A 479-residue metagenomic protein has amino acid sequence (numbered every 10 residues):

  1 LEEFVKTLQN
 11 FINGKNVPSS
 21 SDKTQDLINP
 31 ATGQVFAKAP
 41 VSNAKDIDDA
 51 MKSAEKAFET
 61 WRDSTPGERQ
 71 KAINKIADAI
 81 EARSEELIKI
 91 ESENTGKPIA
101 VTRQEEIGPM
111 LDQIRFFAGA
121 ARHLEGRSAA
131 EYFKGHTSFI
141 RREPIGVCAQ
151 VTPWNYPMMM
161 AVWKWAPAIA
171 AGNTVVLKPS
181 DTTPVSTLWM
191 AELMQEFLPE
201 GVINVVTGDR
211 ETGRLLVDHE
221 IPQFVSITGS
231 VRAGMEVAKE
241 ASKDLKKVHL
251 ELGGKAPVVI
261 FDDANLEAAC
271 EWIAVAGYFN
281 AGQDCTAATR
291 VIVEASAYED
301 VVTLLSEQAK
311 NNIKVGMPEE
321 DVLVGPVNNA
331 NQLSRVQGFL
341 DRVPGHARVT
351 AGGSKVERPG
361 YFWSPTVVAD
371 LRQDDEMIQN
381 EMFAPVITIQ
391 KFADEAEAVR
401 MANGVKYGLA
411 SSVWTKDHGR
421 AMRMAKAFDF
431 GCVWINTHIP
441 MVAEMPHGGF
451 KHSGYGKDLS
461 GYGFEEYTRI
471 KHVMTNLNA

Functional and structural regions predicted by a protein language model:
L1-A31: Hydrophobic face of amphipathic alpha-helices that form TPR/SEL1-like repeat modules and related alpha-solenoid
T32-K38, P222, V259, K355 (+1 more regions): Conserved C-terminal structural/oligomerization subdomain of aldehyde/semialdehyde dehydrogenase
G33, R69, E91, I114 (+9 more regions): Residue-level signal for inorganic ion chemistry
Q34-L124: Glycine-rich loop-to-alpha-helix module at the N-terminal edge of alpha/beta enzyme cores
F36-S42, A57-D63, Q150, V258-F261 (+5 more regions): Short, well-ordered beta-strand elements within core beta-sheets of diverse protein domains
F58, R62, A77-S84, I88 (+17 more regions): Structural signal for hydrophobic packing residues in well-ordered secondary-structure cores of soluble enzyme domains
G126-A268, F392: Rossmann-like NAD(P) dinucleotide-binding subdomain of oxidoreductase/dehydrogenase enzymes
R232-R372, I435: ALDH superfamily catalytic-core signature
